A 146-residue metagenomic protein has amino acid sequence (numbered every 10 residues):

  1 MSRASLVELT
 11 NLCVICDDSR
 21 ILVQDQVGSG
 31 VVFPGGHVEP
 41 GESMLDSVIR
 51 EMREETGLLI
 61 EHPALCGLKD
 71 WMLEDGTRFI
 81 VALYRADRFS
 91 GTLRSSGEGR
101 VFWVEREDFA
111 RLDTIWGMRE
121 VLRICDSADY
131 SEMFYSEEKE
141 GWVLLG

Functional and structural regions predicted by a protein language model:
M1-I21: Conserved N-terminal beta-strand and adjoining loop/helix that marks the start of the Nudix/MutT-like hydrolase domain
I15, L83-D87, W103-E105: Short, well-ordered beta-strand micro-motif
D17-E54, W142-G146: Conserved Nudix-box catalytic region and its N-terminal flanking loop in Nudix hydrolases and closely related
Q24, L68-D70: Residue-level detector of high-confidence beta-strand sites
L59-G67: A short coil-to-beta-strand element that immediately follows conserved catalytic motifs
W71-T92, E120-R123, D129: Active-site-adjacent beta-strand/loop module that shapes the phosphate/pyrophosphate-binding cleft
R94-D126, L144-G146: NUDIX/MutT-family hydrolases
S127-G146: Acidic/histidine-enriched, glycine/proline-rich intrinsically disordered or flexible terminal extensions
